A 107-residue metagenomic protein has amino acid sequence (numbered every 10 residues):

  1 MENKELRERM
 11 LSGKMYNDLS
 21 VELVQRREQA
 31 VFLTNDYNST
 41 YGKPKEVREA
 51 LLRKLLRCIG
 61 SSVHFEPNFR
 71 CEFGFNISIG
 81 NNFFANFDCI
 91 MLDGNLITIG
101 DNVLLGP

Functional and structural regions predicted by a protein language model:
M1-S62: Terminal amphipathic alpha-helical/low-complexity segments used for targeting or macromolecular assembly
S61-C71, I77, N81-C89, I97 (+1 more regions): A structural motif detector for beta-strand N-caps
